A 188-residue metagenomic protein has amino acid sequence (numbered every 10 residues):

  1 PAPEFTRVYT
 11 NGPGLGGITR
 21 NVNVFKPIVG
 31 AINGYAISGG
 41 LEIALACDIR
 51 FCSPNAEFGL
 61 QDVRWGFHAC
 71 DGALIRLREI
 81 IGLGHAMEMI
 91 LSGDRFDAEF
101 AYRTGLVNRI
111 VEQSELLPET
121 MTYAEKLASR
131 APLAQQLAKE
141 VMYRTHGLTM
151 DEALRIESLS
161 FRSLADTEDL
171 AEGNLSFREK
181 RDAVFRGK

Functional and structural regions predicted by a protein language model:
P1-N23, G66, L148-T149: Glycine- (often His-adjacent) and acidic-residue-rich active-site loop that binds/positions the CoA thioester
L15, A124, M142, L154-E157 (+1 more regions): Hydrophobic alpha-helical core bundles mediating ligand binding, dimerization, or RNAP-core interactions
T19-Q135, D166-T167, A171-L175, E179-R181: Crotonase-fold acyl-CoA enzyme core
M89-I90, V141, S160-A165: Helix-loop "lid/cap" segments that line or gate small-molecule binding pockets
T120, T149-M150: Bacterial helix-turn-helix/winged-helix DNA-binding modules and their immediately adjacent linkers
T145: Glycine-rich flavin
D182-K188: Short C-terminal tail/terminal secondary-structure segment of NAD(P)H-dependent dehydrogenase/reductase domains
